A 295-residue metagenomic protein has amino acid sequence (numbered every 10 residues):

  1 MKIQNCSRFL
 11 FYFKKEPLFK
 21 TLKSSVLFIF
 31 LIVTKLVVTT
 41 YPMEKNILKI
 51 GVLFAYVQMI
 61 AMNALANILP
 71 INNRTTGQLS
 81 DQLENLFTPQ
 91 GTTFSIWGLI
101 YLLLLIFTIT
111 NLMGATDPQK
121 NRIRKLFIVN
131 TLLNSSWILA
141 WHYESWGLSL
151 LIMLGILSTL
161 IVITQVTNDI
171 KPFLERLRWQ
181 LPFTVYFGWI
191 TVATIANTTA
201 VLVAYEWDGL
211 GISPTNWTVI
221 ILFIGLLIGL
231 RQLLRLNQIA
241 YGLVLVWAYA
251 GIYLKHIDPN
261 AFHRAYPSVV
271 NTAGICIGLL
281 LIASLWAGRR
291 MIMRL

Functional and structural regions predicted by a protein language model:
F54-M62, L126-W137, I152-T164, W179-T199 (+1 more regions): Alpha-helical transmembrane segments of multi-pass integral membrane proteins
V57-N73: Alpha-helical transmembrane segments of multi-pass membrane proteins
D81-S95, W179-F183, W207-N216: Short aromatic-rich membrane-water interface segments that cap or initiate transmembrane helices in multi-pass membrane
T88-T93, G211-L227, L254-L280: Membrane-interface transmembrane-helix boundary segments in multi-pass integral membrane proteins
L105-R124, I128-R176: Internal transmembrane alpha-helix with an interfacial aromatic "cap," most often the third helix
L139-L150, Y205-G211, L234-R235, F262: Membrane-interface helix caps and helix-loop-helix hairpins in membrane proteins
V166-I170, L285-L295: Membrane-interface capping segments at transmembrane-helix boundaries
A240-A250: Central hydrophobic cores of alpha-helical transmembrane segments in multi-pass integral membrane proteins
